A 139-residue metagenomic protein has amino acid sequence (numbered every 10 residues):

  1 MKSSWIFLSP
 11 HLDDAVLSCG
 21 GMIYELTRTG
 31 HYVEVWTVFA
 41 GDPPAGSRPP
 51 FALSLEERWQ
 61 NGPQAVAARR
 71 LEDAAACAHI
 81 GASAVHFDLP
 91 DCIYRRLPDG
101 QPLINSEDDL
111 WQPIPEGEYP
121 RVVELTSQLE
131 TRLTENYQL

Functional and structural regions predicted by a protein language model:
M1-L139: Active-site beta-strand->loop->alpha-helix modules in alpha/beta enzyme cores, enriched in Gly/His/Asp(Glu)
